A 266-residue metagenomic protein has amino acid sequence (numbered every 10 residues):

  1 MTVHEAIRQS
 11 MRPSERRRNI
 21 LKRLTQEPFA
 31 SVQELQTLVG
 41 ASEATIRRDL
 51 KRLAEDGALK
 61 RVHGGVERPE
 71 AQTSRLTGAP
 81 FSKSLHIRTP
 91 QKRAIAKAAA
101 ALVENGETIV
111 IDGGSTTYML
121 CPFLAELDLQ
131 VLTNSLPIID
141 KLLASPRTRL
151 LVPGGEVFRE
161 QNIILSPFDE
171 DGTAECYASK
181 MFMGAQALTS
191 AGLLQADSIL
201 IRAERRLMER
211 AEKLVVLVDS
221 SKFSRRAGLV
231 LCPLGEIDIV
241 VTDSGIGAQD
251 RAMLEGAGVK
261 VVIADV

Functional and structural regions predicted by a protein language model:
T2-K22, F29-E34, G40-S42, A54-E55 (+2 more regions): Conserved phosphate- and dinucleotide-binding cores of soluble alpha/beta proteins, encompassing both enzyme active
T2-Q33, T37-A44, R48-V110, C121-E126 (+3 more regions): HTH-adjacent hinge/linker in prokaryotic transcriptional regulators
G113-S115: Glycine-rich N-terminal segment of FAD-binding domains in flavoprotein oxidoreductases, spanning the beta-loop-helix
Y118: Glycine-rich SAM-binding Motif I of class I
